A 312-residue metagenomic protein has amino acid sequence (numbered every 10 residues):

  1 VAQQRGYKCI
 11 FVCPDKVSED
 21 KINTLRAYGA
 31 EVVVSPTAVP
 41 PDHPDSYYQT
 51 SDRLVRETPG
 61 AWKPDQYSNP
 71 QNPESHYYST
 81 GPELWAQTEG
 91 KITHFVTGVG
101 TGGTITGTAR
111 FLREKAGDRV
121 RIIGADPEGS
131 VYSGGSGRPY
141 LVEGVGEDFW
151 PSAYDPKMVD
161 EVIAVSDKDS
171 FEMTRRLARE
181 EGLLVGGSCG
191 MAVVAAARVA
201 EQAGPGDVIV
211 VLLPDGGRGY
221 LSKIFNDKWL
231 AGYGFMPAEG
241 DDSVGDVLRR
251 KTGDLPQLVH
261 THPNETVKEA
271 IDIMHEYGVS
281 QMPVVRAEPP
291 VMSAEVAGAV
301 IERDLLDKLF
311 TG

Functional and structural regions predicted by a protein language model:
V1-K8, R26-A27, A109-A116, V194-G204: Alpha-helix C-terminal capping segments
V1-R5, S18-I22, G98-A109, S188-A196 (+1 more regions): Short glycine/serine/threonine-rich phosphate/pyrophosphate-binding segments that cradle anionic phosphate groups
K8, E31, R119-R121, V208: Residues at the starts of beta-strands that form the adenosine-phosphate
I10-H94, A125-A178: Small/polar-residue-rich loop-to-helix segments that shape phosphate-bearing ligand pockets
S75-R119, Q202: Glycine-rich ThDP/TPP pyrophosphate-binding loop and its adjacent helix/strand module within ThDP-dependent enzymes
H94, A125, L183-V194, R198-V199: Terminal helix/beta-alpha structural elements that buttress the NAD(P)+-binding lobe
T97, A164, G186, V211: Redox-cofactor binding/interface segments in oxidoreductases and associated redox assembly factors
R121-D126, A197-G312: Tandem CBS (Cystathionine beta-synthase) repeat/Bateman regulatory domains
